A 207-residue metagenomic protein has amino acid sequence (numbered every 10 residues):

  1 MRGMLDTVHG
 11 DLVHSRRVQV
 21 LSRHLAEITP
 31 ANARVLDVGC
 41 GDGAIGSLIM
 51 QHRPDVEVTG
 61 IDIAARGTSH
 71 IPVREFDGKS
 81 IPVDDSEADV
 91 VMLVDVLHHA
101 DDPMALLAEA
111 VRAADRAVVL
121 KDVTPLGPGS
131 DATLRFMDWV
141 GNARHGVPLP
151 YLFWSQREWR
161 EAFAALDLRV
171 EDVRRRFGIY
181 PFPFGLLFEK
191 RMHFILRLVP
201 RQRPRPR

Functional and structural regions predicted by a protein language model:
M1-R23: Class I SAM-dependent methyltransferase Rossmann-like catalytic core, especially the SAM/SAH-binding loop
N32-G41: Conserved class I S-adenosyl-L-methionine
D42-S80: Class I SAM-dependent methyltransferase SAM/SAH-binding core
S47, V123-G185: C-terminal alpha-helical "lid/dimerization" subdomain adjacent to the S-adenosyl-L-methionine
M92: A conserved beta-strand element that flanks and buttresses the S-adenosyl-L-methionine
D95-V96: Short catalytic micro-motifs in class I SAM-dependent methyltransferases
A100-A110: A short, conserved alpha-helix within the catalytic core of class I
R116-T124: Conserved beta-strand signature within the Rossmann-like core of class I S-adenosyl-L-methionine
